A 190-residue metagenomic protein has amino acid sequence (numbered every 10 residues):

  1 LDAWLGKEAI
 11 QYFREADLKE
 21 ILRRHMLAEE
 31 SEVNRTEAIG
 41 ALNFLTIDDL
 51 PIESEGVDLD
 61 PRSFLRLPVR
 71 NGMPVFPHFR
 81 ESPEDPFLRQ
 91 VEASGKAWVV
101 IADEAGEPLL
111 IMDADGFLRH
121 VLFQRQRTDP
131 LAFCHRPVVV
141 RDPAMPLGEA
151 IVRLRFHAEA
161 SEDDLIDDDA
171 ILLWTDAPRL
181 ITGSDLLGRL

Functional and structural regions predicted by a protein language model:
L1-A3: Transmembrane alpha-helices and immediately adjacent membrane-cytoplasm interface residues in multi-pass integral
G6-A177, I181-L190: Soluble cytosolic regulatory domains appended to membrane proteins
